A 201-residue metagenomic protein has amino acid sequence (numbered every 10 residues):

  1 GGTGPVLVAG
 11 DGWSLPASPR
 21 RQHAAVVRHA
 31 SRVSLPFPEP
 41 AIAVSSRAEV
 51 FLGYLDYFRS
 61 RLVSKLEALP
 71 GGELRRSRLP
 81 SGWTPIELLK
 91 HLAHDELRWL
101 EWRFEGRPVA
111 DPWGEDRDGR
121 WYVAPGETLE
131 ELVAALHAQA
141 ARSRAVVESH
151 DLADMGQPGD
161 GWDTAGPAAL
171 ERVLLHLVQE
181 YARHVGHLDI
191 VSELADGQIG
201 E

Functional and structural regions predicted by a protein language model:
T3, A9, A17, A24-A25: Ala/Thr-enriched low-complexity intrinsically disordered regions
Q22-H23, H29: Low-complexity, intrinsically disordered or signal/transmembrane-proximal segments
R28-A41, A48-G119, G159-E201: Short, contiguous alpha-helical
G119-Q157, E171-V178: Acidic/histidine-rich alpha-helical segments that form the ligand environment of transition-metal centers
